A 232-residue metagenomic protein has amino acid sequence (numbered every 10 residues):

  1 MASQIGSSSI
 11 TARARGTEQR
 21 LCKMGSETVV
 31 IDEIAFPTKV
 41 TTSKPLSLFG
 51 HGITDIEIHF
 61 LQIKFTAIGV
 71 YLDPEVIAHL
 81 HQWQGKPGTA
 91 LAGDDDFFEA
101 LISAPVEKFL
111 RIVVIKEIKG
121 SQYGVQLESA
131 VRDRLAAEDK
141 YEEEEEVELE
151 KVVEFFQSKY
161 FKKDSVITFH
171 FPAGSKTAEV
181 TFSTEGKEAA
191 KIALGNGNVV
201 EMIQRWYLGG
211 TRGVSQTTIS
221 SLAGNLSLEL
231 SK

Functional and structural regions predicted by a protein language model:
A2-S183, A189-K232: Terminal leader/tail segments of proteins
